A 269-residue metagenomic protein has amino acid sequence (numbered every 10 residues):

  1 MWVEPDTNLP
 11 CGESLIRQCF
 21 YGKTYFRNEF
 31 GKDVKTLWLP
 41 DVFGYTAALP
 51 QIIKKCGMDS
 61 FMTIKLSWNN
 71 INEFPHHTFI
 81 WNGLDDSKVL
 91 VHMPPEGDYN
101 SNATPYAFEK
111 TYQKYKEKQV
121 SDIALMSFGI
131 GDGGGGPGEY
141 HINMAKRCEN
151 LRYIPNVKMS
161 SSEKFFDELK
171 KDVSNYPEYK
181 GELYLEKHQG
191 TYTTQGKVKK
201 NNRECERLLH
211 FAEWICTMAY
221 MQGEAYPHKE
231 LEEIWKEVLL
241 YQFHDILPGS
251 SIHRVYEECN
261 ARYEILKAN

Functional and structural regions predicted by a protein language model:
M1-N269: Catalytic-domain carbohydrate-binding cleft regions of carbohydrate-active enzymes
